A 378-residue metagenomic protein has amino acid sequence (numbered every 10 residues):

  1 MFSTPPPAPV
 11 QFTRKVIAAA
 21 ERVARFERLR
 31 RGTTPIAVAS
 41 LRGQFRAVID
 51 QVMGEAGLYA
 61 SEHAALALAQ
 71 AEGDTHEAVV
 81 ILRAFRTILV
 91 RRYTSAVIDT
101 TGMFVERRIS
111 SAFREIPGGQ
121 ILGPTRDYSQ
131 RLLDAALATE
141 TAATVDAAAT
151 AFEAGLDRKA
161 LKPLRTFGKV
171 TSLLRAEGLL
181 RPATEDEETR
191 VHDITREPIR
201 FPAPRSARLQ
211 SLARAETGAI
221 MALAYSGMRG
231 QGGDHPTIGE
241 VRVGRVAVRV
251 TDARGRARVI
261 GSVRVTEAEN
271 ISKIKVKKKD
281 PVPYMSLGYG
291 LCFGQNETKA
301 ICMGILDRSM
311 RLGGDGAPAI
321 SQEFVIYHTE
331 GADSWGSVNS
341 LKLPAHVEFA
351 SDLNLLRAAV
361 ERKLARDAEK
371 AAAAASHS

Functional and structural regions predicted by a protein language model:
F2-Q51, M103-G123, D127: N-terminal, Lys/Arg-enriched amphipathic/low-complexity engagement segments that precede the first folded domain
F2-V16, A56-A60, A65, D74-E77 (+5 more regions): Proteins with a high burden of low-complexity, intrinsically disordered sequence enriched in S/T/G/P/A and R, requiring
S3, T144-S378: Acidic, serine/proline-rich low-complexity intrinsically disordered regions
V10-T13, R42, L82-A84, E216 (+1 more regions): Short, structured coil/loop segments at alpha-helix boundaries
R28-T34, H63, A67-A69, L82 (+17 more regions): Generic local-structure boundary detector
V38-E62, A67-V90, V97: Hydrophobic alpha-helical segments, chiefly the membrane-spanning helices and signal/signal-anchor peptides
R91, V97-A160: Helix-turn-helix/homeodomain-like alpha-helical modules used for DNA recognition and transcription-factor dimerization
